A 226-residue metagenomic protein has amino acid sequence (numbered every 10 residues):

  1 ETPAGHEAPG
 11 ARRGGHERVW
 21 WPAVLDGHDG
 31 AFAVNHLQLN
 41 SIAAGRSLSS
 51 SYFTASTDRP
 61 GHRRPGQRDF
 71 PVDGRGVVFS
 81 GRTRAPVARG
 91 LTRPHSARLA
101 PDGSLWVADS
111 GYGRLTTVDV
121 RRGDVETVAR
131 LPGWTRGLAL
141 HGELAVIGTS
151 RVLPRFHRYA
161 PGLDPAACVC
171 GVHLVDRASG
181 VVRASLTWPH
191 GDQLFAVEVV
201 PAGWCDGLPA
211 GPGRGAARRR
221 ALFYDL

Functional and structural regions predicted by a protein language model:
E1-L226: Sequence-structural signature of mature extracellular/luminal beta-sheet repeat domains, prominently beta-propellers
